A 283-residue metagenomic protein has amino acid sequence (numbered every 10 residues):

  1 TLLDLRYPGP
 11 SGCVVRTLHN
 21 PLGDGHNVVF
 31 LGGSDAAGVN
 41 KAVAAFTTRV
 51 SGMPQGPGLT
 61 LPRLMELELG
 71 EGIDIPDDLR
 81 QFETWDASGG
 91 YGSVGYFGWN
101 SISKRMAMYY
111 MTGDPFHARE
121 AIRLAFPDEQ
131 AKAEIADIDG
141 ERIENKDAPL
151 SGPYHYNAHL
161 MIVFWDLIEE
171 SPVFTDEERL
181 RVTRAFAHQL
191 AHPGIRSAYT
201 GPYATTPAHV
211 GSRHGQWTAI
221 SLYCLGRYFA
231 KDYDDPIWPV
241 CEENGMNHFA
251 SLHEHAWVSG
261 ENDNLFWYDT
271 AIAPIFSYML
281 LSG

Functional and structural regions predicted by a protein language model:
T1-Y91: Solvent-exposed alpha-helical segments and adjacent loops that form catalytic or protein-interaction surfaces
Y91-G283: Aromatic-lined, polymer-binding surfaces characteristic of secreted/periplasmic polysaccharide-degrading enzymes
